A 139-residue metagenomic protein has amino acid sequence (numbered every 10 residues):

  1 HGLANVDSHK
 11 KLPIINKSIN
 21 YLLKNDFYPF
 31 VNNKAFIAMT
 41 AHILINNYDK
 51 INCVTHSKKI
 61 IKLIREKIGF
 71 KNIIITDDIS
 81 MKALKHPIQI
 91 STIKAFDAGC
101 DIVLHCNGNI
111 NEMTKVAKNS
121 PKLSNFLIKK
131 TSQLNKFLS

Functional and structural regions predicted by a protein language model:
H1-F126, L134-F137: Second-shell residues forming the walls of enzyme active-site clefts
